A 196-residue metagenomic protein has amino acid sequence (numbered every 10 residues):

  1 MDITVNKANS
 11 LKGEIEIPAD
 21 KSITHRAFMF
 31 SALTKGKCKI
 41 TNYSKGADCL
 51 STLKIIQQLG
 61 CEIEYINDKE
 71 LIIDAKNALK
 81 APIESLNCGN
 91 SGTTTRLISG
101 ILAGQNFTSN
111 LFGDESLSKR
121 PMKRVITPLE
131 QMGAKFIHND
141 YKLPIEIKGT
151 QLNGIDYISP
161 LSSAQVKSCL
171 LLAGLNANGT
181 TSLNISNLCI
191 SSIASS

Functional and structural regions predicted by a protein language model:
M1-S196: Structural preference for solvent-exposed beta-strand-turn elements and adjacent flexible terminal/loop segments within
